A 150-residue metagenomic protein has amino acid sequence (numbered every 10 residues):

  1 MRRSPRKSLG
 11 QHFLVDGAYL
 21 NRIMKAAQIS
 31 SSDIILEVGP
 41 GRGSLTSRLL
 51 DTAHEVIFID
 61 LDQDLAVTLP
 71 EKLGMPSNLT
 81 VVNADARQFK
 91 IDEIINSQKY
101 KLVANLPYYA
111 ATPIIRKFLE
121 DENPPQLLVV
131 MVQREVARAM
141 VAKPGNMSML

Functional and structural regions predicted by a protein language model:
M1-L150: Catalytic cores of RNA-modifying enzymes
